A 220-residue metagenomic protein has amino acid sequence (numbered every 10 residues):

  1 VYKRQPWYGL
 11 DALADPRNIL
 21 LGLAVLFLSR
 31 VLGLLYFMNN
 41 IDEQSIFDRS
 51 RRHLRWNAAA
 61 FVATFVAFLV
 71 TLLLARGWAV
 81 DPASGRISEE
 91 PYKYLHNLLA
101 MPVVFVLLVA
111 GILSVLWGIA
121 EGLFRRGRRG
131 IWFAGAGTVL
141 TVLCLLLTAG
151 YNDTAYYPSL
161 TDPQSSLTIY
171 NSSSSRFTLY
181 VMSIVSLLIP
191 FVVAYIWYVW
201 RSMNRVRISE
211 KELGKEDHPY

Functional and structural regions predicted by a protein language model:
V1-Y2: Short, small-residue-biased leader/transition segments that mark boundaries at the very start of proteins
G9-L28, L95-L113, S172-V192: Hydrophobic alpha-helical transmembrane segments
L10-T64: Loop-centered beta-sheet repeat module
L34-H53, T71-E90, L113-G135, N152 (+1 more regions): Juxtamembrane membrane-water interface segments of multi-pass membrane proteins, especially cytoplasmic-side
N57-T71, F133-G150: Hydrophobic alpha-helical membrane-insertion segments
A59-F68, L72-I87, Y94, L98-L99 (+1 more regions): Hard-cation-handling environments
I87-P91, Y157-T178: Short, membrane-exposed interhelical loops at transmembrane-helix boundaries
V142-Q164: Juxtamembrane non-transmembrane "cap" segments at the membrane-aqueous interface of multi-pass membrane proteins
